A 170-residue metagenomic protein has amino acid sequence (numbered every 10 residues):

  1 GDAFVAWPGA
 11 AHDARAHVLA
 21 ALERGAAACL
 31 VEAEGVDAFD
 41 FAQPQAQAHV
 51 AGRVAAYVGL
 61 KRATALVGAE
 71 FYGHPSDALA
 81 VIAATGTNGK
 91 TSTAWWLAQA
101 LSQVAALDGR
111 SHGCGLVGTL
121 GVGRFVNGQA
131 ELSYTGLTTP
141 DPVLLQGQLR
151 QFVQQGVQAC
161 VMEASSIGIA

Functional and structural regions predicted by a protein language model:
G1-L66: N-terminal leader/targeting and accessory segments in enzymes
A63-A170: Phosphate-binding loop of NTP-binding sites
